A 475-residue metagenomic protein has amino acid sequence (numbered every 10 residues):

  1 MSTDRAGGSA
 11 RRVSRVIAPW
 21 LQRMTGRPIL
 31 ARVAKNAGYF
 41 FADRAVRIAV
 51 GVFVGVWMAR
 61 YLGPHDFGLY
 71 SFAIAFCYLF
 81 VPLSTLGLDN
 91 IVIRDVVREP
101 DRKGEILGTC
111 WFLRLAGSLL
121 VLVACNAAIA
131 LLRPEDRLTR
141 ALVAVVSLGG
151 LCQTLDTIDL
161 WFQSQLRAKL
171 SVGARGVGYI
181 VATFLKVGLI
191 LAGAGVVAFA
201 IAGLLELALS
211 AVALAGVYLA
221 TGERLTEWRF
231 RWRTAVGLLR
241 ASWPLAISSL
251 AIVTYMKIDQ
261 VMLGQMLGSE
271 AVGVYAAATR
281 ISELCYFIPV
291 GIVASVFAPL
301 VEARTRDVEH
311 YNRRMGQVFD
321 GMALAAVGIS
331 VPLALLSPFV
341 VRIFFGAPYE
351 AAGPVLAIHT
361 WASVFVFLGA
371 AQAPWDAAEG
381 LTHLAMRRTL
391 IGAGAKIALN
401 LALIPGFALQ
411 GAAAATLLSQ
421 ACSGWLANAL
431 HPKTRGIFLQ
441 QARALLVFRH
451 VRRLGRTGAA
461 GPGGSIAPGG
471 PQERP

Functional and structural regions predicted by a protein language model:
G7-V13, K35-G51, A73, P82-I129 (+3 more regions): Membrane-water interface segments that mark the loop-to-transmembrane alpha-helix transition
R15-I29, V33, K169, V196-A200 (+3 more regions): Interhelical loop/hinge segments that connect adjacent transmembrane helices in multipass membrane
G26-L30, I129-V146, S269, E309 (+1 more regions): Interfacial segments at transmembrane-helix termini and the short loops linking adjacent helices
K35-G55, G178, A182, F199-Y218 (+3 more regions): Transmembrane helical elements of multi-pass membrane transporters/channels
N36-Y39, L170, R233-P244, R313-A326 (+7 more regions): Membrane-interface "helix-start" segments
G51, S84-D101, S164, A278 (+3 more regions): Helix-loop junctions and terminal segments of transmembrane helices in multi-pass membrane transport/translocation
D95-R98, L151-R175, A194-V197, T360-L390: Membrane-interface junctions at transmembrane-helix termini in multi-pass inner-membrane proteins
R140-G150, G173-T221, A241, I391-A395 (+1 more regions): Hydrophobic alpha-helical transmembrane segments
